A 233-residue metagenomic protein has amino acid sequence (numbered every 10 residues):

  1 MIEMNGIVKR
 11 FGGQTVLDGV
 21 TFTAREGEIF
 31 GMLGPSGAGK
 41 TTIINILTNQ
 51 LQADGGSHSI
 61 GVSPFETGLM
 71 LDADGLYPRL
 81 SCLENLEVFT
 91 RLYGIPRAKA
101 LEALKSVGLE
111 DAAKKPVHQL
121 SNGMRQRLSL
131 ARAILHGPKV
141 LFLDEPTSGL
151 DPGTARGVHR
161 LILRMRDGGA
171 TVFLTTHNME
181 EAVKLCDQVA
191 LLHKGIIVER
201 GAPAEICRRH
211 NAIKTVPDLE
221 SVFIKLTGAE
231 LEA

Functional and structural regions predicted by a protein language model:
T48: Helix-to-loop junction immediately C-terminal to a conserved catalytic motif
E87, R91, R97-A112: Conserved ABC ATPase "signature" region
L141-D144: Catalytic Walker B motif of ABC-type/P-loop ATPase nucleotide-binding domains
A182-K184: A short, surface-exposed alpha-helical micro-motif characterized by mixed small hydrophobic and charged/polar residues
R200-G201: ABC ATPase "signature
